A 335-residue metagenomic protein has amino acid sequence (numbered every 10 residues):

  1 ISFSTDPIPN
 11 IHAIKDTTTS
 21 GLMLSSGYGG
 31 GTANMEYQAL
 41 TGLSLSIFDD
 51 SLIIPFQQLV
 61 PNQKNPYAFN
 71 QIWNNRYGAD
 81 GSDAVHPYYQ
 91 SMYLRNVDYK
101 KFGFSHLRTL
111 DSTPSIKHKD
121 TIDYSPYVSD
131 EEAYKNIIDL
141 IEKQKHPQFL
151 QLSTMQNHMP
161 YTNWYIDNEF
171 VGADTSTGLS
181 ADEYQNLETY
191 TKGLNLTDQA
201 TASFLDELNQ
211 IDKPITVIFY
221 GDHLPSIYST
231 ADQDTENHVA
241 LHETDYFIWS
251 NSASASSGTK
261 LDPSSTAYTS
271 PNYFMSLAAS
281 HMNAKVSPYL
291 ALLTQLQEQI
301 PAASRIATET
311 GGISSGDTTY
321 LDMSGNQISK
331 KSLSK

Functional and structural regions predicted by a protein language model:
I1-K335: Solvent-exposed soluble domains appended to multi-pass membrane proteins
